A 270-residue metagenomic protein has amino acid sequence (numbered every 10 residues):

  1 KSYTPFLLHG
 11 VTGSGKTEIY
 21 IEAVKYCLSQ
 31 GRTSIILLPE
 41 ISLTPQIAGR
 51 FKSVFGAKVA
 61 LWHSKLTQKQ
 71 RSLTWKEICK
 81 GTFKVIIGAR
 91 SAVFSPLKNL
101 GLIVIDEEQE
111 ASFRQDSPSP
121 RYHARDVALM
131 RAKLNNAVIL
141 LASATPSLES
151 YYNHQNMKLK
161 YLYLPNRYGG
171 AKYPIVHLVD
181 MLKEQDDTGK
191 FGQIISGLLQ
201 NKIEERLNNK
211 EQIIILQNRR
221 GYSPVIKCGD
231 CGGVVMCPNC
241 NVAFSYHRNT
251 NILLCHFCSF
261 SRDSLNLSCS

Functional and structural regions predicted by a protein language model:
K1-S270: Inter-lobe coupling/hinge segments of SF2-like helicase ATPases
